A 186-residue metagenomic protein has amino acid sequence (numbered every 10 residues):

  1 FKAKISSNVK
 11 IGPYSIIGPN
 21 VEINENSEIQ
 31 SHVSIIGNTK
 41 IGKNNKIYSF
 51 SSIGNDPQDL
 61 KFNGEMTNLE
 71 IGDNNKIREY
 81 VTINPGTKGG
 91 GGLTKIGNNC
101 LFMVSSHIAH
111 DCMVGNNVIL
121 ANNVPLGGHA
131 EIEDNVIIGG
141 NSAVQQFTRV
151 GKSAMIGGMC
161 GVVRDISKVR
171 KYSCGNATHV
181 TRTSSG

Functional and structural regions predicted by a protein language model:
F1-Y172, H179: Structural signal for interior beta-strand "rungs" in well-ordered beta-sheet cores of soluble enzyme domains
